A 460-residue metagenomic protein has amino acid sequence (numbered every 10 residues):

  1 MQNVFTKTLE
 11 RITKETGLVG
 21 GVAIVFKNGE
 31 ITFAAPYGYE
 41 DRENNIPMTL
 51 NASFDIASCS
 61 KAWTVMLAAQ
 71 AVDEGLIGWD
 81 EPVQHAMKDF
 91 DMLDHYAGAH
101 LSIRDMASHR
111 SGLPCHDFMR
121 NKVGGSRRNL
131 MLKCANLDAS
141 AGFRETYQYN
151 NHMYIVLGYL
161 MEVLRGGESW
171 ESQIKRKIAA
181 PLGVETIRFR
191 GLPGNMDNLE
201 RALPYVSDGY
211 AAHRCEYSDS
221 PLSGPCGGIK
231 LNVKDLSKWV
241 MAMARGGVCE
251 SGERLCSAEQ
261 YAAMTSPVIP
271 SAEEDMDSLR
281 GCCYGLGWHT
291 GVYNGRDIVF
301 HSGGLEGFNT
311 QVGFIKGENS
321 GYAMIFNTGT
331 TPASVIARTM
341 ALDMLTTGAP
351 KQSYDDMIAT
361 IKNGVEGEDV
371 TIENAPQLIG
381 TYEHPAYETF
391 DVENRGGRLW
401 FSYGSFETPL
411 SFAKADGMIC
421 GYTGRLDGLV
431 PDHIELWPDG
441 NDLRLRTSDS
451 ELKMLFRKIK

Functional and structural regions predicted by a protein language model:
M1-I56, L76-G78, L93, N121 (+3 more regions): Short, conserved catalytic-motif segment at the N-terminal edge
M1-P36, E162-R176, A180, R214-K460: Catalytic loop of the DD-peptidase/beta-lactamase superfamily, centered on the K-T-G motif and neighboring
T6, D55-C59, A71-P114, N136-D138 (+4 more regions): Active-site helix/loop module of the DD-peptidase/beta-lactamase fold, centered on the serine-lysine SxxK catalytic
A34-Y37, H116-N121, F189-P193: Short, solvent-exposed loop/turn and secondary-structure capping segments
E40, E74, H109, L137 (+2 more regions): Generic structural signal for alpha-helix termini and adjacent loop/cap motifs
S58-C59, Q148-N151: Catalytic nucleophile serine of serine hydrolases, specifically the conserved "nucleophile elbow" pentapeptide
T64: Active/ligand-binding-proximal structured segments within catalytic/core domains that scaffold catalytic residues
N150-I155, G228: Active-site-proximal cofactor/substrate-binding loop regions of enzyme domains
